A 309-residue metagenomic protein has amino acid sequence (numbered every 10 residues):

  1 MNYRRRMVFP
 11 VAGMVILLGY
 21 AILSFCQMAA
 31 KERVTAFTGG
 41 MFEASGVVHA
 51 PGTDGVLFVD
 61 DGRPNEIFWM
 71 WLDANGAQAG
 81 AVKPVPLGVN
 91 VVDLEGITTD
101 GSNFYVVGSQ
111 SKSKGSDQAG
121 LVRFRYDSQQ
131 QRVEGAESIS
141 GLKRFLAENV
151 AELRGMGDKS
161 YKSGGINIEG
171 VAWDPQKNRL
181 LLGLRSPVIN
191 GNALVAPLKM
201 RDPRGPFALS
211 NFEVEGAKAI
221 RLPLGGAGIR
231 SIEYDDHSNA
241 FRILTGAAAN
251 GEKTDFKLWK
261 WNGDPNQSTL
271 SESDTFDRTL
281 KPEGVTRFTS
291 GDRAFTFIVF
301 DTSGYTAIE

Functional and structural regions predicted by a protein language model:
N2-A12: Bacterial N-terminal signal peptides that target proteins for export
A12-A21: Bacterial N-terminal signal peptides
F25-E309: Sequence/structural signature of beta-propeller domains
